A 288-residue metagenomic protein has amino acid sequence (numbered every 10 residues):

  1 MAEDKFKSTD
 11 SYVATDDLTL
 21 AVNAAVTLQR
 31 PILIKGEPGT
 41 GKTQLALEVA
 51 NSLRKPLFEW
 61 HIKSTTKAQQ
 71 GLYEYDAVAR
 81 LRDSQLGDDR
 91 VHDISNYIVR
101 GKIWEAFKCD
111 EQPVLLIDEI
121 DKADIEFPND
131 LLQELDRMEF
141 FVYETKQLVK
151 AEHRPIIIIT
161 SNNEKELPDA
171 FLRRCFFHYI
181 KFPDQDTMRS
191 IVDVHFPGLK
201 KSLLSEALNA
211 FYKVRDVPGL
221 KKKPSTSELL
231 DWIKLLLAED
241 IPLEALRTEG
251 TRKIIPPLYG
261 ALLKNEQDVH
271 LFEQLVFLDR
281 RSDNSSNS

Functional and structural regions predicted by a protein language model:
M1-S288: C-terminal regulatory/interaction module of P-loop NTP-utilizing enzymes
